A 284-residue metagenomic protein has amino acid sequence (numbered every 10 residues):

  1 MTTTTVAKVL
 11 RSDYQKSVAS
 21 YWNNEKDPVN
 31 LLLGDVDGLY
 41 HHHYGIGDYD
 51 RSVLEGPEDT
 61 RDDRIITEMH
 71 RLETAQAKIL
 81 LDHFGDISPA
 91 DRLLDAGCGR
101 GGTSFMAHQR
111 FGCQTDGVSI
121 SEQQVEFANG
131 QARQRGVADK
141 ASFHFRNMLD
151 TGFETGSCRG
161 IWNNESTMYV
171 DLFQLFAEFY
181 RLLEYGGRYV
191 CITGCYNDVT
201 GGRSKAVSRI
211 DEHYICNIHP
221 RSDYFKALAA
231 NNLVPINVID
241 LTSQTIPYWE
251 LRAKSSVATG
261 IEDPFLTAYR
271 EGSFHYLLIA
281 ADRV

Functional and structural regions predicted by a protein language model:
M1-H41: N-terminal auxiliary segments of SAM/dcSAM-dependent transferases
D50-G56, H70-P89: Conserved alpha-helix/loop element of class I SAM-dependent methyltransferases that forms part of the SAM/SAH-binding
R92-L94, T103-D150: Class I SAM-dependent methyltransferase SAM/SAH-binding core
L149-I161: A short acidic, Gly/Pro-enriched loop at the edge of an enzyme's catalytic core that lines a small-molecule cofactor
Q174-R188: A short glycine-rich, Lys/Arg-flanked "PGG" loop and its adjoining helix->strand segment in the class I
G194-I215: Short, glycine-/aromatic-enriched active-site segment of Class I SAM-dependent methyltransferases
C216-N232: Short alpha-helix
N237-A258: Conserved catalytic loop of SAM-dependent methyltransferase domains
